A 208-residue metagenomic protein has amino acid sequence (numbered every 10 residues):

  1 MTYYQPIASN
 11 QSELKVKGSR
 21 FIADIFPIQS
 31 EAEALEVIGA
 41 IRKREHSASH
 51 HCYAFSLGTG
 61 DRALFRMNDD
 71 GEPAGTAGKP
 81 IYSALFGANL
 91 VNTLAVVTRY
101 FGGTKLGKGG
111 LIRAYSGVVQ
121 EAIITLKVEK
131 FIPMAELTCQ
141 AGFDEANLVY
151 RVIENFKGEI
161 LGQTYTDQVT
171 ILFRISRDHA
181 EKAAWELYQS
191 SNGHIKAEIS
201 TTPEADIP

Functional and structural regions predicted by a protein language model:
M1-G75, A180, W185, E198-P208: C-terminal regulatory domains involved in ligand/effector binding and gene-expression control
S30-E31, G142-A146, R174-E181: Helix N-cap motif at beta-to-alpha junctions
A77-T125: Active-site beta-strand/loop microenvironment that shapes enzyme catalytic pockets
K127-F143: Short glycine-/aliphatic-rich beta-strand segments at the starts of folded cytosolic domains
Q140-G158: Short amphipathic alpha-helix segments
V149-N155, K182-S191: Short amphipathic alpha-helices in soluble, non-transmembrane regions that often serve as interface/regulatory elements
I160-R177: Non-DNA-binding regulatory cores of transcription-related proteins, predominantly C-terminal effector-binding
I160-T164, S191-P208: Conserved short beta-strand edge segments in small beta-sheet-based binding/regulatory domains
